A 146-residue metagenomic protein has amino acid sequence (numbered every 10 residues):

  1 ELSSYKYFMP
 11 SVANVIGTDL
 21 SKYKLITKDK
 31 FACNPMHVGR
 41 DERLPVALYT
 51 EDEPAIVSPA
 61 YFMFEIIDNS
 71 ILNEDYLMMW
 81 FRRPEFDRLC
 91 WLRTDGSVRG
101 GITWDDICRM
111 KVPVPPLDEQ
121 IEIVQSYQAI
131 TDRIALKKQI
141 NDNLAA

Functional and structural regions predicted by a protein language model:
E1-N34: Sequence-specific dsDNA recognition surfaces
L2-S3, I56-V57, A146: Charge-rich, acidic-biased intrinsically disordered regions
K6-M9, I56-V57, N73, D106: N-terminal alpha-helical segment
S21-K24, P59, L72, L136-Q139: A generic structural signal for residues located within well-ordered alpha-helices of large catalytic or ligand-binding
K28, A32-P84, R99: A short beta-sheet element
P45-Y49, L92-R93, Q125-Y127, I140: "Short basic amphipathic alpha-helical interaction patches in structured regions
N73, L77, C108-A145: Amphipathic alpha-helical segments
R82-V112: Specificity-determining recognition surfaces
